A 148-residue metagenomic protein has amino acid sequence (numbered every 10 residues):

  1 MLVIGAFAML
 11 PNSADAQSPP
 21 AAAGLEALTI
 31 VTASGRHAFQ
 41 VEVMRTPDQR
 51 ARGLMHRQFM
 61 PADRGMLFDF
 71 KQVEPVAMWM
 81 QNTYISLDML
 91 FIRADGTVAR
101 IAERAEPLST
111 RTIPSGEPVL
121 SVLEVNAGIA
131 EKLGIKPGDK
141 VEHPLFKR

Functional and structural regions predicted by a protein language model:
M1-L10: Bacterial N-terminal signal peptides
N12-D15: Sec/Tat signal peptide C-region and signal peptidase I cleavage site
Q17-R148: Compact, glycine-rich, soluble single-domain proteins
